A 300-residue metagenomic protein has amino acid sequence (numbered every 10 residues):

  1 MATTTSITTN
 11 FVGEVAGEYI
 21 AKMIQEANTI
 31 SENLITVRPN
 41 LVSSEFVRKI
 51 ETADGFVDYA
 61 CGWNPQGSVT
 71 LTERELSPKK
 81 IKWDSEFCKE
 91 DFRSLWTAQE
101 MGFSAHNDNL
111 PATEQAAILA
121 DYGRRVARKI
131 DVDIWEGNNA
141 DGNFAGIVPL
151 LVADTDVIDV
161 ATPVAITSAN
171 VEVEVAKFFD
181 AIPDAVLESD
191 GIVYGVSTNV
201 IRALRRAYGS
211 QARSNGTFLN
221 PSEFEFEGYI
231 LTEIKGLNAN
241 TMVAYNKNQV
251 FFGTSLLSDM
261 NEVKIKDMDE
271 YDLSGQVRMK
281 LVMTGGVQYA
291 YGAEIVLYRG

Functional and structural regions predicted by a protein language model:
A2-F56, H106, V152-A169, A203-G300: Sequence/fold signature of self-assembling virion shell proteins
Y19-A98, R128: Acidic/polar, low-complexity extended loops/arms that serve as protein-protein interfaces in large oligomeric shells
C88-F92, G195-V200, N246, Y289-Y291: Helix N-cap / beta->alpha transition motif
L95-W96, D131, A203-R205: Short helix/loop capping segments that flank catalytic or ligand/cofactor-binding pockets
A98-D180, V296-G300: Alpha-helical scaffold segments that mediate packing/assembly in large oligomeric complexes
A127, D131, T198, N238: Internal mixed-charge
I134-N139, S189-S197, G216-P221: Short coil/turn segments at secondary-structure boundaries
V173-Q211: Ordered core of a single globular domain
